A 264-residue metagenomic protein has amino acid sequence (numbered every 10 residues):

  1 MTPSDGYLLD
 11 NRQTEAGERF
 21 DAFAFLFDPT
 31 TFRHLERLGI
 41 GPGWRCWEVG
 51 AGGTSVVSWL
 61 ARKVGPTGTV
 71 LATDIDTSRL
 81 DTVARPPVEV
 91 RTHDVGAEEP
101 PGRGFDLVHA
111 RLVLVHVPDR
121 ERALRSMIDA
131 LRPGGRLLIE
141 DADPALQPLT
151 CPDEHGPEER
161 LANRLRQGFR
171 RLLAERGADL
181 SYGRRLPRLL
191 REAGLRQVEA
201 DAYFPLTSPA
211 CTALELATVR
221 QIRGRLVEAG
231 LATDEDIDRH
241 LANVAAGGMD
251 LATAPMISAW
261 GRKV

Functional and structural regions predicted by a protein language model:
P3-D28: Class I SAM-dependent methyltransferase Rossmann-like catalytic core, especially the SAM/SAH-binding loop
F25-W44, W59: Conserved alpha-helix/loop element of class I SAM-dependent methyltransferases that forms part of the SAM/SAH-binding
W47, A51-E98: Class I SAM-dependent methyltransferase SAM/SAH-binding core
E98-V108: A short acidic, Gly/Pro-enriched loop at the edge of an enzyme's catalytic core that lines a small-molecule cofactor
D106-E121: A short SAM/SAH-binding and catalytic strip from SAM-dependent methyltransferases
E121-R136: A short glycine-rich, Lys/Arg-flanked "PGG" loop and its adjoining helix->strand segment in the class I
L138-A210, L231: Conserved catalytic/acceptor-binding region of the Class I
D179-R184, Q197-V264: Conserved Class I S-adenosyl-L-methionine
